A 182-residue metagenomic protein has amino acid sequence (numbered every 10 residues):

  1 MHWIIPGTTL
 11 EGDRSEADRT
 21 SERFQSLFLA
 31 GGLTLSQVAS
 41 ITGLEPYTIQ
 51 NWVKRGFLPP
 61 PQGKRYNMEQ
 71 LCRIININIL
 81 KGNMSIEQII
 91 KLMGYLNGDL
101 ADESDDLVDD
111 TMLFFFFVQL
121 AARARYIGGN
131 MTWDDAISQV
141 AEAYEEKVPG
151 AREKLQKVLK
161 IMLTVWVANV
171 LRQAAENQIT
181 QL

Functional and structural regions predicted by a protein language model:
M1-N97: Basic helix-turn-helix/winged-helix DNA-binding cores and closely related short helical interaction motifs
G98-L182: Intrinsically disordered, low-complexity, charge-dense segments enriched in Lys/Arg and Glu/Asp interspersed
